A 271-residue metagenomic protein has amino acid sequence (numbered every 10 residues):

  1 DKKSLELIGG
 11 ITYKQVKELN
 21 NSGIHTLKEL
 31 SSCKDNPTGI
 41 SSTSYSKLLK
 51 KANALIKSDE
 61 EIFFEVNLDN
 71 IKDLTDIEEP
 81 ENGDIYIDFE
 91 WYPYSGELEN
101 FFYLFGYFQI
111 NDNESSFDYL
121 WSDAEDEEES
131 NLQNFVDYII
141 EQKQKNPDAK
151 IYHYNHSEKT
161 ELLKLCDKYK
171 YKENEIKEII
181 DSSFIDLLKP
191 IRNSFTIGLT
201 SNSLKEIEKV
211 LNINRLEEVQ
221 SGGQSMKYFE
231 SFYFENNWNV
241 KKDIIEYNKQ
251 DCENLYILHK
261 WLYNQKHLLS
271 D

Functional and structural regions predicted by a protein language model:
D1-Q109, D118-W121: C-terminal extensions
D1-S4, K72, P93, Q133-D137 (+2 more regions): Active-site-adjacent structural elements in folded domains
D1-S4, Y13, S22, I207-S270: Acidic, Mg2+-coordinating catalytic module of metal-dependent nucleases/exonucleases that use a two-metal-ion mechanism
N20, I24, D35, W91-Y94 (+5 more regions): Hydrophobic/aromatic-lined pockets within catalytic cores
C33, I87, F108-I110, Y152-N155 (+2 more regions): Generic beta-strand/beta-sheet core signal
Y86-F89, L187, C252: Generic detector of well-ordered alpha-helical packing
S95-E99, K159-D167, L258: A short acidic (Asp/Glu
Q109, F117-M226: Conserved DEDDh/DEDDy metal-dependent 3′-5′ exonuclease domain
